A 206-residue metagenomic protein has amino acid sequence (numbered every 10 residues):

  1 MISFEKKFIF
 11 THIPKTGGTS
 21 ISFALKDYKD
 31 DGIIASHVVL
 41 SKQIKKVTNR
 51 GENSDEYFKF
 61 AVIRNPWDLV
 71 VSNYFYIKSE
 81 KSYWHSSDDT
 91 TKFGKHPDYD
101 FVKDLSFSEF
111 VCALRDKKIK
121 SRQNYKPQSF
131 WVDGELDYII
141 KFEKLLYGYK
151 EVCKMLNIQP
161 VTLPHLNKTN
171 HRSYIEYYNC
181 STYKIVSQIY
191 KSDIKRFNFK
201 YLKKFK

Functional and structural regions predicted by a protein language model:
M1-K206: Membrane-interface amphipathic segments in extracytoplasmic regions
